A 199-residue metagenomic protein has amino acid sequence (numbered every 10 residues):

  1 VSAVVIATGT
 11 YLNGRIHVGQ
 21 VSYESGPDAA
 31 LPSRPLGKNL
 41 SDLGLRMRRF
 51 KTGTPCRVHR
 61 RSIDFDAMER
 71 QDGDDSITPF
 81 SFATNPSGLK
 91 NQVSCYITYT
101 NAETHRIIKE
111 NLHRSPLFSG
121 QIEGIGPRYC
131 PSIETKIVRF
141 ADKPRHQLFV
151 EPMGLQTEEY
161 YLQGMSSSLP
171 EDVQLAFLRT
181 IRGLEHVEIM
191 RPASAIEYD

Functional and structural regions predicted by a protein language model:
V1-A3: Core beta-strand elements of the Rossmann-like FAD/NAD(P) dinucleotide-binding domain in flavoenzyme oxidoreductases
I6-V58, I181-R182: Glycine-rich loop(s) and the adjacent beta-strand/alpha-helix scaffold that form part
A7-T10, T100, P152-M153, L169 (+2 more regions): Fold-independent oxyanion-binding glycine-rich loops and adjacent beta-strand/coil segments at enzyme active sites
L12-G14, R57-H59, T157-E158, I196-Y198: Flexible loop/turn segments at secondary-structure boundaries
K38-L175: An anion/pyrophosphate-binding glycine-rich loop and adjacent beta-alpha core in soluble alpha-beta enzymes
Y161-D199: A glycine-rich dinucleotide-binding beta-alpha-beta segment and adjacent secondary-structure elements that constitute
